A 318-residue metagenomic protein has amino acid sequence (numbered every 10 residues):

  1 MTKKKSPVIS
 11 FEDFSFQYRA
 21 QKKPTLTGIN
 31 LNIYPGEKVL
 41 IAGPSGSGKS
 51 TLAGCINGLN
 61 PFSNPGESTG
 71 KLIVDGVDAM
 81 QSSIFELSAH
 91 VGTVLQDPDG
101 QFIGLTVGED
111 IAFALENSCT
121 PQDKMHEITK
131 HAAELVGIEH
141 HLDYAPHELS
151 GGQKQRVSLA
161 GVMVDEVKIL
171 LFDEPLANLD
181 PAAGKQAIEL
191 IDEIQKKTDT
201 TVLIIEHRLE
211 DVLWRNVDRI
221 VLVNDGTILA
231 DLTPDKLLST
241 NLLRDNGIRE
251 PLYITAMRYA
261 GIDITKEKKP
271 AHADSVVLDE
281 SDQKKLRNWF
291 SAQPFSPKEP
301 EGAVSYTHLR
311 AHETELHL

Functional and structural regions predicted by a protein language model:
P65-V77: Conserved ABC transporter NBD signature motif
D78-G92, N117, L237-L238: ABC ATPase NBD coupling module
D123-H141: Conserved ABC ATPase "signature" region
A145-L149, Q153: Conserved ABC ATPase signature
V162-M163: ABC ATPase C-loop
L170-D173: Catalytic Walker B motif of ABC-type/P-loop ATPase nucleotide-binding domains
T227-Y253: Conserved beta-strand-loop-alpha-helix hinge in the C-terminal portion of ABC ATPase nucleotide-binding domains
T307-T314: Conserved small/polar residues in nucleotide/adenosyl-binding loops
